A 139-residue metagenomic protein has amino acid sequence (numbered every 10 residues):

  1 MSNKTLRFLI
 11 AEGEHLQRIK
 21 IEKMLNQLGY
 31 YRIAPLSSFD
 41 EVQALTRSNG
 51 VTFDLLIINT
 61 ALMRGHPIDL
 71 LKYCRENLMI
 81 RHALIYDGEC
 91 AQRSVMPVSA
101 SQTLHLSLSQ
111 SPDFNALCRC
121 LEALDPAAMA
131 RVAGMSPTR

Functional and structural regions predicted by a protein language model:
K4-T5: Phosphate-coordination loops involved in phosphoryl transfer and adenosine-cofactor binding
E12: Conserved acidic carboxylate
H15-A34: Two-component/phosphorelay signaling modules centered on CheY-like receiver
I21-L25, L70-Y73, S94-S101: Short, aromatic/basic amphipathic alpha-helical patches
S37, R81-R139: Output/docking surface of receiver
S37-L55: Acidic, metal-coordinating helix/loop segments flanking the phosphotransfer/catalytic sites of two-component signaling
L55-I80, D87-S94: Conserved phosphotransfer microenvironments
